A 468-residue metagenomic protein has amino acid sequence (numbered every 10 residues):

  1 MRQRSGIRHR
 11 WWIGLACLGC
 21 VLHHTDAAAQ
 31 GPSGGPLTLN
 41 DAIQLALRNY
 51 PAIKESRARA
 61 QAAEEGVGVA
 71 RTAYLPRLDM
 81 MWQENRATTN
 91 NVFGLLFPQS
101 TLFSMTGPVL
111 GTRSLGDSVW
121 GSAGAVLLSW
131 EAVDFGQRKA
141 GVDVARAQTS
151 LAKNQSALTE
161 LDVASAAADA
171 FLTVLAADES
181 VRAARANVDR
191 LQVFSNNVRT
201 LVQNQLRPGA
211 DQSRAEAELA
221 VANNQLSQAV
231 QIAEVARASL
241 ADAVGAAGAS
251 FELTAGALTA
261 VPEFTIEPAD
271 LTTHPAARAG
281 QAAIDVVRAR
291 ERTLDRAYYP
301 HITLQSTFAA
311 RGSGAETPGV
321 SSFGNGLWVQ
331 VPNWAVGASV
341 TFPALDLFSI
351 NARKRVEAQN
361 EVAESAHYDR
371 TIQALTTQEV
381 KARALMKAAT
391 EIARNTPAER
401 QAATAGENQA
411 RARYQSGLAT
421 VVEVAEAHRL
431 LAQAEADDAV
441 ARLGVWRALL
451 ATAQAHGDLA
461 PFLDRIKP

Functional and structural regions predicted by a protein language model:
R2, T159-T273, L385, A389 (+2 more regions): Periplasmic alpha-helical coiled-coil/stalk elements that build and connect Gram-negative outer-membrane
R2-G14: Bacterial N-terminal signal peptides that target proteins for export
W12-H23: Bacterial N-terminal signal peptides
A28-E84, T89-V92, E131-A132, G248 (+4 more regions): Bacterial Sec-pathway N-terminal export signals of envelope proteins
P36-T38, R77-L158, R278-R290, A297-T371 (+1 more regions): Small/polar-residue-enriched beta-strand and adjacent coil segments characteristic of outer-membrane beta-barrel
E55-A70, T159, V163-R182, V193 (+6 more regions): Amphipathic alpha-helical coiled-coil segments
A73-L75, V163, P208, Y298: Short, glycine-/polar-rich solvent-exposed loops and beta-turns at beta-strand/coil boundaries
Q205, G245, G417, H456-G457: Short helix-capping/hinge motifs at transmembrane helix termini and TM-loop junctions
